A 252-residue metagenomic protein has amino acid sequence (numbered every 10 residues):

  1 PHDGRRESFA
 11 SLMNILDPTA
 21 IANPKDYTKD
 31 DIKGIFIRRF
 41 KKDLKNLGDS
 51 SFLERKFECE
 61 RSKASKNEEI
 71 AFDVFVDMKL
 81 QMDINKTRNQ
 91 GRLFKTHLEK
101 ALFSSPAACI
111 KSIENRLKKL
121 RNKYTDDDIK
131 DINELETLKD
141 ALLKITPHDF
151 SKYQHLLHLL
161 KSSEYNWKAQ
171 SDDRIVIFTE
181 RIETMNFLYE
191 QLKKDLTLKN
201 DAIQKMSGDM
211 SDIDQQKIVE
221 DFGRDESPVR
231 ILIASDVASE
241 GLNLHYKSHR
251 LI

Functional and structural regions predicted by a protein language model:
P1, P106, T179-I182, A234-V237 (+1 more regions): A short beta-strand-to-loop transition that corresponds to the Sensor-1 phosphate-sensing loop of AAA+ P-loop ATPases
P1-Y124: Inter-lobe coupling linker of SF2 helicases/translocases
D3-R6, E69, D212, Q216 (+1 more regions): Amphipathic alpha-helical transducer elements in NTP-driven molecular machines
R6-E7, N186-Q191, H245-Y246: A short acidic (Asp/Glu
S8-S11, L242-I252: A short beta-strand element within the Helicase C-terminal
N14-I15, K193-L198, H249: Short, surface-exposed basic-aromatic patches at helix termini and helix-loop junctions that form
F52-K63, A107-P228: Conserved Helicase C-terminal RecA-like lobe
F222-E240: Conserved two-lobed SF2 helicase motor
